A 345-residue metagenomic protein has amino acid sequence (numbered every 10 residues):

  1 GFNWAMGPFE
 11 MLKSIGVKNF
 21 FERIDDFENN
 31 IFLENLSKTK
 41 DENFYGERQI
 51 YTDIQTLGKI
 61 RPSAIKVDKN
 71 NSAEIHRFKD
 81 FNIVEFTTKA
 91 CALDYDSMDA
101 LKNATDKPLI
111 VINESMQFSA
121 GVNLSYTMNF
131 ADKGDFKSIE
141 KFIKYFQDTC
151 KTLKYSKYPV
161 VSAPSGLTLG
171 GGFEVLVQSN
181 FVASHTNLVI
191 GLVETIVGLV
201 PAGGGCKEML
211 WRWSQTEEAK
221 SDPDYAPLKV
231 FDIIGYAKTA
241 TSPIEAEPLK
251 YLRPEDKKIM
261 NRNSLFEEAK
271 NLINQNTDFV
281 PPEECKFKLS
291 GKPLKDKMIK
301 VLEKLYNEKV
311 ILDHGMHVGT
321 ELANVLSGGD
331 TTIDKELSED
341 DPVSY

Functional and structural regions predicted by a protein language model:
G1-G16, E174, L199, G204: Conserved phosphate/anionic-ligand binding catalytic regions in large, soluble enzymes, centered on
F2, E114-F118, T168: Short, internal active-site loops enriched in acidic
S14-I112, T216-K238, S242, P254 (+1 more regions): Intrinsically disordered, low-complexity segments enriched in small/flexible residues
K79-E85, Y95-K137, K144-A163, H185-V189: A structural preference for short, pocket-lining loop segments at secondary-structure junctions
A90-C91, Q117, L199: Short strand->helix junction
A92, S119, G171: Residues that form or flank phosphate/diphosphate-binding pockets in enzymes that use nucleotide phosphates
I139, Q147, K151-P282: Conserved catalytic cores of soluble enzyme domains, especially glycine-rich substrate-binding beta-alpha loops
